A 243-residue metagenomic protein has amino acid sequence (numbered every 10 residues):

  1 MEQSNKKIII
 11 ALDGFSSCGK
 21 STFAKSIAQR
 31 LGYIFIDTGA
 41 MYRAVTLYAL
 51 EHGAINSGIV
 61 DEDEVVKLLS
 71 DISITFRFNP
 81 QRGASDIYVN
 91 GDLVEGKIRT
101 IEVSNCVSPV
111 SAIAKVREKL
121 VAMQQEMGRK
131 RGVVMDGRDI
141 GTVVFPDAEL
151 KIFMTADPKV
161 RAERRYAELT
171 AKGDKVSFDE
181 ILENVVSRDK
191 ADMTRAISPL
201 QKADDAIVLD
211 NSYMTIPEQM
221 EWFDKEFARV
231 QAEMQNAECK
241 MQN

Functional and structural regions predicted by a protein language model:
Q3, Y88-I98, S104, Y166-K172 (+1 more regions): NTP-dependent small-molecule kinase module
L12: Hydrophobic anchor at the beta1->P-loop junction of P-loop NTPases
C18: ATP-binding Walker
S21: Walker A/P-loop
R30-I98: N-terminal phosphate/diphosphate-binding loop that engages ATP/GTP or pyrophosphate donors across diverse enzyme folds
L68, F78-N79, Q124-K130, R138-V143 (+2 more regions): Small-molecule kinase domains that catalyze NTP-dependent phosphoryl transfer to phosphate-bearing small molecules
V94-K172: ATP-dependent NMP and nucleoside kinases share a basic, alpha-helical "lid"
